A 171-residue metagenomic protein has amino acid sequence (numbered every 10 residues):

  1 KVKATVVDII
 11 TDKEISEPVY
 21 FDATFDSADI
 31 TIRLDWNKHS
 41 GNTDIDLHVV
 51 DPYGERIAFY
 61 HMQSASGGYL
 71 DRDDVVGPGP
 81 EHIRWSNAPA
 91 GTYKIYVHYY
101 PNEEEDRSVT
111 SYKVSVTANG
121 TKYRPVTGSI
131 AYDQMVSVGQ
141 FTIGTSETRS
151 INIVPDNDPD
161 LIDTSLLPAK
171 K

Functional and structural regions predicted by a protein language model:
T5-D12: Short, solvent-exposed loop/turn segments at the edges of extracellular beta-sandwich modules
D12-E14, S40: Generic detector of bulky aromatic hydrophobic side chains
E17-D22: C-terminal edge beta-strand
A23-K171: Intrinsic-disorder/low-complexity signal
